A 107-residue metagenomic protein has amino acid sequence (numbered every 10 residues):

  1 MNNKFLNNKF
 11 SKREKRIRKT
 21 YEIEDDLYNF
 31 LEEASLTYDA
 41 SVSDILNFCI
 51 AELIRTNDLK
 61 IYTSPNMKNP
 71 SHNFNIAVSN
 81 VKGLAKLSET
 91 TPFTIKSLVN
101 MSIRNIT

Functional and structural regions predicted by a protein language model:
M1-D25, D58-S79: Short Lys/Arg-rich basic patches
N3-K4, N8-K9, I45-F48, F74 (+3 more regions): Short linear motifs in intrinsically disordered/low-complexity regions
K19, L53-D58, I103, T107: A generic structural signal for ordered secondary structure
I23, L31, A40-A51, F93-R104: Short amphipathic alpha-helical segments
L27-E33, N80-G83: A general alpha-helix detector
S35, A85-S88: The alpha-helix within a helix-turn-helix
Y38-K68: Amphipathic alpha-helical interaction modules
L59-Y62, K86, S97-N100: Short, tandemly repeated low-complexity microdomains enriched for cysteine and small residues
